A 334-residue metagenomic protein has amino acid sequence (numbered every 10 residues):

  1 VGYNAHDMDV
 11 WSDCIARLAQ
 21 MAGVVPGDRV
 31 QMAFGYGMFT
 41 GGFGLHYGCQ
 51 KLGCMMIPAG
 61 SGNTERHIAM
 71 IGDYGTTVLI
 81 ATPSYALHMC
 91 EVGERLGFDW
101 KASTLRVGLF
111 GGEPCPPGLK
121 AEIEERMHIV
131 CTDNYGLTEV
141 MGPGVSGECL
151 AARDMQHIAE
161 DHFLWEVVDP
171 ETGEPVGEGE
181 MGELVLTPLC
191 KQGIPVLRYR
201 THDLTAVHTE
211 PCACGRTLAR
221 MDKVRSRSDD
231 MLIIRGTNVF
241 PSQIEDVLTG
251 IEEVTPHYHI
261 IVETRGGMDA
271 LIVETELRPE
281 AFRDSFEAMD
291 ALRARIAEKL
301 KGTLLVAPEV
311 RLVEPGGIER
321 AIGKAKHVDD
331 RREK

Functional and structural regions predicted by a protein language model:
V1-T132, V140, V145-L150, D154-M155 (+3 more regions): Active-site phosphate/ATP/adenylate-binding loop shared across adenylate-forming ligases
Y3-H6, V10, S84, P114 (+8 more regions): Conserved active-site and cofactor/substrate-binding residues in soluble primary-metabolism enzymes
A59, N134, V168, E263 (+1 more regions): Conserved beta-strand termini and adjacent loop/short-helix elements that scaffold enzyme active sites in alpha/beta
L79, V185, L189-V306, I322-G323: AMP-binding/adenylate-forming catalytic core of the ANL superfamily
G97, T172-G173, L305, G323: Detector for glycine-centered tight turns/loop "hinges" at secondary-structure junctions
R106, C115-P211: Conserved AMP-binding/adenylate-forming
G112, G136, G236: Active-site glycine-centered loops adjacent to acidic/histidine catalytic or metal-binding residues that shape
A297-K334: Conserved C-terminal "lid"/linker of ANL adenylate-forming enzymes
